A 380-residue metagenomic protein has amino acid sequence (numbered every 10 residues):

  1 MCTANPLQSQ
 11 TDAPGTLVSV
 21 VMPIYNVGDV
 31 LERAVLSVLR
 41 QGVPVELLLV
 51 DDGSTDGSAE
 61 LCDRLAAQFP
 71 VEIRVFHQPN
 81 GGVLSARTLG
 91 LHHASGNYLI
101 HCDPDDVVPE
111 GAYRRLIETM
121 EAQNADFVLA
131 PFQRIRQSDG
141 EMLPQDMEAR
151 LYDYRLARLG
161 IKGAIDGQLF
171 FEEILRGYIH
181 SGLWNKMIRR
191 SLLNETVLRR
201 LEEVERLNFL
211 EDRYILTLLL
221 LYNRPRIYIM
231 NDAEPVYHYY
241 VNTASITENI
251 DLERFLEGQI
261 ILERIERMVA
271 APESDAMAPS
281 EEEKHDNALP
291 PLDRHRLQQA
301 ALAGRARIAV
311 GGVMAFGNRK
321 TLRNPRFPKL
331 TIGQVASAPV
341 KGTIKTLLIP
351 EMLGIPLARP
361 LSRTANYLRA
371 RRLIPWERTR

Functional and structural regions predicted by a protein language model:
L36-V45: Short, acidic, metal-binding catalytic loop of nucleotide-sugar glycosyltransferases
S37, D51-E60, N80: A conserved acidic beta->alpha catalytic loop
G57, D106-T119: Acidic donor-binding/catalytic loop of UDP-sugar-dependent glycosyltransferases, especially processive GT2
Q78-A94: Glycine-rich, basic loop-to-helix element that forms the pyrophosphate-binding segment of sugar-nucleotide handling
L99: Short aromatic/hydrophobic "clamp" motif used to bind/position activated sugar donors
Y113-L151: Conserved donor NDP-sugar-binding/catalytic core segment of glycosyltransferases
A125, A306-R380: Membrane-interface aromatic/basic loop that binds lipid-linked glycans or pyrophosphate carriers, typified by
G160-I250: Conserved nucleotide-sugar donor-binding catalytic segment
